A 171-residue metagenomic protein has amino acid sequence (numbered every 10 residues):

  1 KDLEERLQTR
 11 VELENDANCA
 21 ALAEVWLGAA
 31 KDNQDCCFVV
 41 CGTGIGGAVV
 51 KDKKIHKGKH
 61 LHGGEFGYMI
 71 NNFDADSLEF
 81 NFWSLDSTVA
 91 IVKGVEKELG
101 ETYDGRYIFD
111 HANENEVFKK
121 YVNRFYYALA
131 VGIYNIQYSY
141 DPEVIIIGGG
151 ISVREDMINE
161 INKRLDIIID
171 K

Functional and structural regions predicted by a protein language model:
K1-T9, A23-N33, I55, I70-K171: ATP-binding/phosphotransfer module of carbohydrate and carboxylate kinases, centering on a glycine-rich
V11-N15: General beta-strand structural signal in soluble alpha/beta enzymes
D16, G42: Active-site glycine-centered loops adjacent to acidic/histidine catalytic or metal-binding residues that shape
C36-V40, G46: Short glycine-aspartate micro-motif
I45-V50, M69: Short beta-strand scaffold segments in enzyme catalytic cores
H62-E65: A short acidic/small-residue loop/turn micro-motif
